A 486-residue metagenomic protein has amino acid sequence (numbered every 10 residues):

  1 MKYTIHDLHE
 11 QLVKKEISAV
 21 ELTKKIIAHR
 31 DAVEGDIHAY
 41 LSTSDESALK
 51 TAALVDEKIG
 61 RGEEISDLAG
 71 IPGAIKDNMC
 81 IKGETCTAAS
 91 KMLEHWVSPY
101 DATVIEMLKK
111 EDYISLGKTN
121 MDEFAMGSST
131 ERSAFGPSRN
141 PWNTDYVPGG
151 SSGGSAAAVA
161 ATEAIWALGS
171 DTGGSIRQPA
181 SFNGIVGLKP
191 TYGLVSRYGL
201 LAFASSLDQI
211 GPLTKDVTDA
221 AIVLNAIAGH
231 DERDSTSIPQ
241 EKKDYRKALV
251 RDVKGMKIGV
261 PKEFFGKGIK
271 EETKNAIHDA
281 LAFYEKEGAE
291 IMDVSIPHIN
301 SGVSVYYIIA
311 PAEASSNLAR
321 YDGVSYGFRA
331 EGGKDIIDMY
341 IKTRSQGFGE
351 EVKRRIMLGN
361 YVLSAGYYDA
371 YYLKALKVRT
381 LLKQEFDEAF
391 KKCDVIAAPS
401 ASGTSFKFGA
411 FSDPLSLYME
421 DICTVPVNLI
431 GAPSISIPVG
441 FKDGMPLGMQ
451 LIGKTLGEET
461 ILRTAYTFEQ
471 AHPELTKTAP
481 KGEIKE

Functional and structural regions predicted by a protein language model:
M1-K50, K286-G288, Y361, K477-E486: An N-terminal boundary/leader segment
A19-K24, A53-D56, I269-S295, Y326-E331 (+3 more regions): Acyltransferase
I26, A48, D101, A220 (+5 more regions): Residue-level signal for inorganic ion chemistry
A32, K110, A161-W166, T172-K267 (+3 more regions): Structural helix-boundary/capping segments
H38, D234-K242, M256-K257, P261-E263 (+3 more regions): Flexible, acidic loop-helix segments that line cofactor/substrate-binding pockets
L68-A88, D252-G259, A312-K383, S436-G448: Short helix-loop capping/hinge segments that flank enzyme active sites or metal/cofactor-binding pockets
L68-I210, E263, A312, A398-L415: Short glycine/serine-rich loop/turn segments
K91, H95, T236-Q240, E331-I336 (+3 more regions): Short, surface-exposed loop/helix-turn segments at secondary-structure junctions that function as lids/hinges flanking
